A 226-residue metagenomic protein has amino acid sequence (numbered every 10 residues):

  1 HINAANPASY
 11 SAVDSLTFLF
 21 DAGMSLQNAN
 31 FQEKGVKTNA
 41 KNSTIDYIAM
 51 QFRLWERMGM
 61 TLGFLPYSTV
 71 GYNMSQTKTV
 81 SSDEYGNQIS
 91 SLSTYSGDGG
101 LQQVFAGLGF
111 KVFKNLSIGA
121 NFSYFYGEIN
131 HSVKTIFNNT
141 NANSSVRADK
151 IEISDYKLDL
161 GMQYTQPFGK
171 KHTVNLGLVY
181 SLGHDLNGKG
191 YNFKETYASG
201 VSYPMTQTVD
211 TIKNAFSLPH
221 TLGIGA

Functional and structural regions predicted by a protein language model:
H1, G35, R53-A226: Outer-membrane beta-barrel porins/channels
H1-S68: N-terminal, post-signal peptide beta-strand-biased segments of exported outer-membrane/organellar beta-barrel and other
